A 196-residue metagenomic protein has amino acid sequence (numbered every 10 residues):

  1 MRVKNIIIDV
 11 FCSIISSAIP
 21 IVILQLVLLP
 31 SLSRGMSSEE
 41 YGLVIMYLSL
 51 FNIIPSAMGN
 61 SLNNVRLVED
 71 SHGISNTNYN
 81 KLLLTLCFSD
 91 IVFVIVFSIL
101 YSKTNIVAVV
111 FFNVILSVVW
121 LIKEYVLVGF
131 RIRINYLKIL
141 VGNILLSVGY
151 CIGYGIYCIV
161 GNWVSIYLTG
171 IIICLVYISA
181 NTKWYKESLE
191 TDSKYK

Functional and structural regions predicted by a protein language model:
M1-C12, G59, N63-D70, T182-E187 (+1 more regions): Membrane-interacting alpha-helical segments
V3-K4, G35-E40, F51-L84, R131-I134: Transmembrane-helix boundary and interhelical linker motifs in polytopic inner-membrane proteins
N5-N60: Signature of the first transmembrane helix
I8-S16, M46-S49, N80-L84, F111 (+2 more regions): Internal alpha-helical transmembrane segments of multi-pass membrane proteins, especially GPCRs
P20, S38-Y41, N76, I106 (+1 more regions): Membrane-interface helix-boundary signature
V27, L62-V65, I122-V126: Transmembrane alpha-helix boundary/hinge residues in polytopic small-molecule transporters
V44, Y79, Y195-K196: Hydrophobic alpha-helical elements at and bordering transmembrane segments of multi-pass membrane proteins
L84-K196: Hydrophobic transmembrane helix module of multi-pass membrane transport proteins
